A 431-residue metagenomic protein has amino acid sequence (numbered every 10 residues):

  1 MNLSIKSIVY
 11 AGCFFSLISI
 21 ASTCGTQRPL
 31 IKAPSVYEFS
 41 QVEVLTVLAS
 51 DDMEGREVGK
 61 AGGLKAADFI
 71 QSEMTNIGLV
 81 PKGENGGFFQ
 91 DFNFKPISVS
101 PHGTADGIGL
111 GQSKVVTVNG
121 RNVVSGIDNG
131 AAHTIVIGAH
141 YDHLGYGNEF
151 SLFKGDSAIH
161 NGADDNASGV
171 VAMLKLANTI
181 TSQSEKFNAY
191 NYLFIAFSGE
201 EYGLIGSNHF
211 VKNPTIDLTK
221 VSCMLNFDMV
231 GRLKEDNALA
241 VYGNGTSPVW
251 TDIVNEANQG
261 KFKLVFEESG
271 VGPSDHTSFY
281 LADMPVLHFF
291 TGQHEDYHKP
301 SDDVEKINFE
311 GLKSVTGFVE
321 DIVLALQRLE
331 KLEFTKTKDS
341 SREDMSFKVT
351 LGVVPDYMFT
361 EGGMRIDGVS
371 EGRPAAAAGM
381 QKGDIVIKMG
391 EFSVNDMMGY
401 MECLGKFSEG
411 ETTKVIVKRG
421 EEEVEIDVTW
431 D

Functional and structural regions predicted by a protein language model:
L30, S35-K65, I77-F88, F94 (+3 more regions): N-terminal capping segment at the start of a domain
R56-I127, E256: A non-catalytic alpha/beta surface segment that caps or lines the substrate-entry region of metallo-dependent hydrolase
S125, I137-G138, D142-H143, N148-G203 (+1 more regions): Alpha-helical metal-binding/catalytic segments enriched in His/Glu/Asp
F197-H288, N308: Metal-dependent peptidase/peptidase-like ectodomains
E295-S341: His/Asp/Glu-rich mid-to-C-terminal helical/loop segments that flank catalytic regions of hydrolases
K338-K382: PDZ/PDZ-like groove recognition
A377-M397: Conserved PDZ fold ligand-binding element
E402-D431: PDZ-domain C-terminal substructure recognizer with occasional recognition of PDZ-binding tails
